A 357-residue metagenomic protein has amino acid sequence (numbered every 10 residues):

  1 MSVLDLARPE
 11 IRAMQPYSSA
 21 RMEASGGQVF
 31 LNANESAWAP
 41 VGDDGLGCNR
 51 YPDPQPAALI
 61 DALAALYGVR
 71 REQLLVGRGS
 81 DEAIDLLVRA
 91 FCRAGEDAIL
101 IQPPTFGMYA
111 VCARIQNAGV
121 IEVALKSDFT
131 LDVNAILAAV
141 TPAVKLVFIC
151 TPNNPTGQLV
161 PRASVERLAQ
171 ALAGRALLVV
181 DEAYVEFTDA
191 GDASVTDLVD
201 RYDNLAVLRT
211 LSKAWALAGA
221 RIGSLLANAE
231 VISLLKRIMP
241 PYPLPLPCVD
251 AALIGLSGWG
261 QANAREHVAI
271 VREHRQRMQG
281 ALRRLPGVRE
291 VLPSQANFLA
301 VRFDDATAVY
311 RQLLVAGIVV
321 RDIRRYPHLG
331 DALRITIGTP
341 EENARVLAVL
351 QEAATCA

Functional and structural regions predicted by a protein language model:
M1-L66, A143: N-terminal "arm"/small-domain region of PLP-dependent enzymes with the aminotransferase-like
P56-A98, Q116, F303: Phosphate-binding glycine-rich loop
A90-C112, K126: Conserved PLP-anchoring active-site segment centered on the Schiff-base-forming lysine
P103, E122-S127, I323-R324: Short beta->alpha connector loops at strand-helix junctions that form conserved, small/polar/Pro-enriched
R114, L131-A143, P155-L178, E182-L217: Active-site pre-lysine segment of PLP-dependent enzymes
A163, V315-A316, R325-A357: PLP-dependent enzyme catalytic core of the Aspartate aminotransferase-like
N204-R284, V291: PLP-dependent aminotransferase class I/II
V271-R272, L282-A316: Conserved PLP-binding catalytic core of the aspartate aminotransferase-like
